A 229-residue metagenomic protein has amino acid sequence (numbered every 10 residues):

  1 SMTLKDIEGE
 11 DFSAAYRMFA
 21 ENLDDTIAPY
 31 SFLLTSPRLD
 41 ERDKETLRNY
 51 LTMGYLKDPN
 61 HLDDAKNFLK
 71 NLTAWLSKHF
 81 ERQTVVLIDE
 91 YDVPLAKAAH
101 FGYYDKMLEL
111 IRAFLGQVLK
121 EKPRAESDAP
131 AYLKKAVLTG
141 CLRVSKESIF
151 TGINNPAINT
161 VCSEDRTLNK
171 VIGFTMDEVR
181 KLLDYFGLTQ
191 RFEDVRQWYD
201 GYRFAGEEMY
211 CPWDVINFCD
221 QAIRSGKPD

Functional and structural regions predicted by a protein language model:
S1-F32: P-loop NTPase motor core
G9-S13, P94-A96, S145-T151: Switch/connector loops and helix/strand junctions flanking conserved nucleotide-binding motifs in nucleotide-processing
I27, F68-H79, K106-K134: Substrate-engagement module of ASCE P-loop NTPases
A28-L56: Conserved Walker-type P-loop NTP-binding/catalytic site
G54-T73: Short glycine-rich substrate-engagement loop in P-loop NTPases that contacts/grips substrate
F80-Y104: Conserved P-loop NTPase "ATPase switch" module shared by AAA+ and STAND
E90, K122, L133-N154: A short beta-strand-to-loop transition that corresponds to the Sensor-1 phosphate-sensing loop of AAA+ P-loop ATPases
S145-N154, N159-D220: Amphipathic alpha-helical segments of the small helical/lid subdomains adjacent to P-loop NTPase cores
